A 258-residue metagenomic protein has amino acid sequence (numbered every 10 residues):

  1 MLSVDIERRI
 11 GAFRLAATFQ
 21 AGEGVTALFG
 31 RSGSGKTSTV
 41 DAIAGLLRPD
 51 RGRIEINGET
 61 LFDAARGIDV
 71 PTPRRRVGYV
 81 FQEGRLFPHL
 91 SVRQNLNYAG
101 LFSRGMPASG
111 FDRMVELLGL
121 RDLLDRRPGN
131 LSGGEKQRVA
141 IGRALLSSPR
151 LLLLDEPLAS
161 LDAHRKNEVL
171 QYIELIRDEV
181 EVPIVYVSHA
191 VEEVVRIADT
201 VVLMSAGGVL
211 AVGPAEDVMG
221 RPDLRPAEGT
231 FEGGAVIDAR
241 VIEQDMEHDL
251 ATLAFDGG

Functional and structural regions predicted by a protein language model:
E59-D63, M106-L123, E174-L175: Conserved ABC ATPase "signature" region
L61-G78, F102, S109: ABC ATPase NBD coupling module
L90, Q94-S109, L117: ABC-type ATPase nucleotide-binding domains, specifically the catalytic core motifs of the NBD
R127-L131, E135: Conserved ABC ATPase signature
L146-R150: A short, proline-enriched helix->beta-strand linker immediately N-terminal to the Walker B motif in ABC-type P-loop
L152-E156: Catalytic Walker B motif of ABC-type/P-loop ATPase nucleotide-binding domains
D178, S188-G257: Internal alpha/beta loop-helix hairpins
